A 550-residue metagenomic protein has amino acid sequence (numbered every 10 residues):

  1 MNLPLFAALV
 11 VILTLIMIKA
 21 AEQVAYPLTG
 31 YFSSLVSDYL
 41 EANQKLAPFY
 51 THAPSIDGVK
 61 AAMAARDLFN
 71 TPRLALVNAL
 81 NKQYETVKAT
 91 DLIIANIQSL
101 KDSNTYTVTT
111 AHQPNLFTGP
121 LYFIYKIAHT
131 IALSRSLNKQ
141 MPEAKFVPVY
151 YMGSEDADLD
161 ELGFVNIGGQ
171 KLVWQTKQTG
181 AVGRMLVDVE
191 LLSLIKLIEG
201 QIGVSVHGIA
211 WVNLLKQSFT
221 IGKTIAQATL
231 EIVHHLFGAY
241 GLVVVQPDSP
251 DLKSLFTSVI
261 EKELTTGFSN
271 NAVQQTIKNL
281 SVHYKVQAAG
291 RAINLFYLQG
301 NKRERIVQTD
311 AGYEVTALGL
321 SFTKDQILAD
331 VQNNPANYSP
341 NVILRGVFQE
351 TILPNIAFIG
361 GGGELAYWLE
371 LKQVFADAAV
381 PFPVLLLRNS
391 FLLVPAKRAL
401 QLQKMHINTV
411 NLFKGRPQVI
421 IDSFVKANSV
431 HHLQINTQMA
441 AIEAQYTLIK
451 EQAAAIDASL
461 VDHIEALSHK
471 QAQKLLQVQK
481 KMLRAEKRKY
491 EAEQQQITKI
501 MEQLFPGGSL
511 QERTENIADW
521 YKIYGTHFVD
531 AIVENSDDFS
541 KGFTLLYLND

Functional and structural regions predicted by a protein language model:
I18, I232-F322, Q418-I421, V425-D550: Long, compositionally biased intrinsically disordered regions
Y31-D91, L475: Low-complexity, highly charged intrinsically disordered N-terminal segments that act as targeting/localization
S103-N138, G360: N-terminal catalytic cores of NTP/NDP-binding nucleotidyl/phosphoryl-transfer enzymes
P120-L121, S134-D158, P383: Glycine-rich phosphate/pyrophosphate-binding loops and their adjacent beta-strand/loop elements at enzyme active sites
L121-Y122, L159-V165, L255-I260: Short acidic, glycine/serine/threonine-rich loops at helix termini
L159-N166, V394-D422: A structural-propensity feature for long, helix-poor, extended segments
N166-S193: A glycine-rich helix N-cap at a beta->alpha junction
Q287-I356, G362-Q373, F382-V384, F391-P395 (+1 more regions): A translation/RNA-centric and nucleic-acid-associated enzymatic feature enriched in Class II aminoacyl-tRNA synthetases
